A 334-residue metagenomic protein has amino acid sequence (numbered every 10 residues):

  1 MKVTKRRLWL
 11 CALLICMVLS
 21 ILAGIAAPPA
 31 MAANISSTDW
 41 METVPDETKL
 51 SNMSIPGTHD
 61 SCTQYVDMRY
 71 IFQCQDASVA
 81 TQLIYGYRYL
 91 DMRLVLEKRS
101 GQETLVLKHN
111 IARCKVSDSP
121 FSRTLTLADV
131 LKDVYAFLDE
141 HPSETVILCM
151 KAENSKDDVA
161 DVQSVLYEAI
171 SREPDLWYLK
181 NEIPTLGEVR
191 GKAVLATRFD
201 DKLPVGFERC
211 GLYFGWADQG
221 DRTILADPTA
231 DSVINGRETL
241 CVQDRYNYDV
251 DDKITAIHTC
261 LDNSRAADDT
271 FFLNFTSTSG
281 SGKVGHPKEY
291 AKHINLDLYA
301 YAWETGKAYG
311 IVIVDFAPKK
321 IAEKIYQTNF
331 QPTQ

Functional and structural regions predicted by a protein language model:
K2-L13: Bacterial N-terminal signal peptides that target proteins for export
A12-G24: Bacterial N-terminal signal peptides
I21-A33: Sec-dependent signal peptide cleavage junction
A32-Y85, K98-E140, T197, D201-V205 (+1 more regions): Long, acidic (Asp/Glu-rich), low-complexity accessory segments flanking structured domains
Y85-L90, H141-I147, R172-P174, R190-K192 (+2 more regions): Loop/turn elements at helix/coil->beta-strand transitions in domains of secreted/extracellular proteins
R93: A motif-centric signal for short, conserved binding hotspots located in accessible loops or intrinsically disordered
L96, H141-D157: Active-site groove signature of glycoside hydrolases
S171-E304: Surface-exposed substrate-engagement region within the catalytic domains of secreted or surface-exposed extracellular
